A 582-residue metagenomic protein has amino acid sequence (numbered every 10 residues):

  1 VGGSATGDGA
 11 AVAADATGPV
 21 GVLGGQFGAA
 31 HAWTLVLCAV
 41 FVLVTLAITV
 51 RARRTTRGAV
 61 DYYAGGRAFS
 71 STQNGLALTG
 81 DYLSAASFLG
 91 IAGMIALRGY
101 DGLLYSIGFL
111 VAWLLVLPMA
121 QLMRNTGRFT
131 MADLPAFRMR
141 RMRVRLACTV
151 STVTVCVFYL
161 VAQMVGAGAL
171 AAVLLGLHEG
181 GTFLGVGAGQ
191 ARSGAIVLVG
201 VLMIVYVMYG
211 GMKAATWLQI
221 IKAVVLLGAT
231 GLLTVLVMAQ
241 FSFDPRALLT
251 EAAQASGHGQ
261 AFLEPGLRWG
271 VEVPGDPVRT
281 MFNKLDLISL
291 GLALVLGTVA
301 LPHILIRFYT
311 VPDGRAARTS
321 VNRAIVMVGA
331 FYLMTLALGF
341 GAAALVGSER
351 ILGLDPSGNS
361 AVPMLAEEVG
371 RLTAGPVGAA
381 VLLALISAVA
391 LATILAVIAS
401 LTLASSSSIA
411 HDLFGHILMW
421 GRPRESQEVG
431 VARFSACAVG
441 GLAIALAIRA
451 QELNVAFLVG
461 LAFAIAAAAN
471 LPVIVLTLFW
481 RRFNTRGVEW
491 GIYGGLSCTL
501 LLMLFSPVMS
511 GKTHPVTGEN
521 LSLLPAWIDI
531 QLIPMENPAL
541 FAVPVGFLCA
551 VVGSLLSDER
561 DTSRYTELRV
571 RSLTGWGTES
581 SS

Functional and structural regions predicted by a protein language model:
G2-F88, G210: Membrane-interface "cap" regions at the ends of multi-pass membrane proteins
V12-A30, R67-F69, G90-L104, H178-R192 (+3 more regions): Loop-to-helix junctions at membrane interfaces in multi-pass transport proteins
A30-L43, L104-L114, K284-L294, A388-L395 (+1 more regions): Alpha-helical transmembrane segments
A30-V60, F129-A132, A136-L174, G194-H258 (+6 more regions): Membrane-interface loop-to-helix entry segments
V42-T49, I204-K213, I288-Y309, A390-L401 (+2 more regions): Transmembrane alpha-helical segments in integral membrane proteins
T45-A52, L117-A120, M203, V207 (+8 more regions): Structural signal for membrane-spanning alpha-helices in multi-pass inner-membrane proteins, emphasizing helix cores
G58-S71, G75, A191-R192, L458-S582: C-terminal membrane-solvent junction of multi-pass transporters and transport-like membrane proteins
I91-Y209, K284, R307-G460, E579-S582: Helix-loop-helix junctions that connect adjacent transmembrane helices in secondary transporters/permeases, recognized
